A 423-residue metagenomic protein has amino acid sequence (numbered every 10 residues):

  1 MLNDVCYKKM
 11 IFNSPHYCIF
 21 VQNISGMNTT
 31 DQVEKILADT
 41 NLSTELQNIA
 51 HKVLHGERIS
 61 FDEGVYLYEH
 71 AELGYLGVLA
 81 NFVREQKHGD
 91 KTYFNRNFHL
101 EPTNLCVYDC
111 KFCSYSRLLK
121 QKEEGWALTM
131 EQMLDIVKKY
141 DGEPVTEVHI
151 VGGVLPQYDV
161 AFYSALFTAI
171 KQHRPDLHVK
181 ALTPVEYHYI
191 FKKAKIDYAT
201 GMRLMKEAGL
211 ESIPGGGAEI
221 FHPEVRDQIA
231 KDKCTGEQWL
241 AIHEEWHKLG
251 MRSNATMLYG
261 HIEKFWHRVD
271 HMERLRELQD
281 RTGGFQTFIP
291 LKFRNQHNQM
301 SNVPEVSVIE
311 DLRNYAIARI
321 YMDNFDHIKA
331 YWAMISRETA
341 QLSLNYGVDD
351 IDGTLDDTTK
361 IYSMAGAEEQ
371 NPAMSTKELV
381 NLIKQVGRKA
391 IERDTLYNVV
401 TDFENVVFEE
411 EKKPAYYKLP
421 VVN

Functional and structural regions predicted by a protein language model:
N3, K9-M10, N23: Polybasic, lysine-rich low-complexity intrinsically disordered segments
F20-G74, D141, Q279-N423: Auxiliary Fe-S-binding modules of radical SAM enzymes
G56, A80, C110, I150 (+5 more regions): Conserved, mostly hydrophobic/aromatic
V65, Y75-L119, G125-V151: N-terminal pre-triad scaffold of radical SAM enzymes
Y66-L67, R117-M257, H261-D270, R274-L278: Conserved Radical SAM active-site core
T92-F98, V148, V179-T183, I213-G215 (+4 more regions): Hydrophobic faces of well-ordered beta-strands that scaffold small-molecule active sites in alpha/beta enzyme cores
F98, V151-V160, P223, Q296 (+1 more regions): Glycine-rich, proline-tolerant flexible connector loops at the mouths of alpha/beta enzymes
